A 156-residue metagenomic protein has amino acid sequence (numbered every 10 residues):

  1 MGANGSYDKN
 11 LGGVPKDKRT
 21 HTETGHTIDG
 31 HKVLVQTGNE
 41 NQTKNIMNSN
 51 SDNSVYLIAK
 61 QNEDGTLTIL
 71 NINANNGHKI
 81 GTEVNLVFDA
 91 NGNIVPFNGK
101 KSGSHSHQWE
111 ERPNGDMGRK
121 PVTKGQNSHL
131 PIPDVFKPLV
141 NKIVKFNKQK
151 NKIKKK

Functional and structural regions predicted by a protein language model:
G2-K156: Catalytic toxin/effector domains delivered as secreted proteins or via bacterial secretion systems
